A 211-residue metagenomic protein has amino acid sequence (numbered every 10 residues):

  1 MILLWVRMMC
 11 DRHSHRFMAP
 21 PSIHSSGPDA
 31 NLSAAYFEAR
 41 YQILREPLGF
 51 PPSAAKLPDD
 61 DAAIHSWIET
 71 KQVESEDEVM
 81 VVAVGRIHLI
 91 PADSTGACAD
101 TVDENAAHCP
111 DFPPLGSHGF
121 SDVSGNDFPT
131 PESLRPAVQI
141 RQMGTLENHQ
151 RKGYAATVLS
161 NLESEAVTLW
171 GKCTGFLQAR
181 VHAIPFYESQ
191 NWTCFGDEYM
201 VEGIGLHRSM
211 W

Functional and structural regions predicted by a protein language model:
W5-V82, L89, S94, C98-H108: Short amphipathic alpha-helix that is part of the acyltransferase structural core
P52-K56, D127-T130, G196-D197: Short, P/G- and charge-enriched loop/turn segments at secondary-structure junctions
D61-H65, G205-M210: Short hydrophobic/aromatic beta-strand or adjacent loop that forms the aromatic wall/cage of a ligand/substrate-binding
W67, E76-I90, C98-T101, P113-T130 (+2 more regions): Conserved beta-strand in the GNAT
R141, Q150, P185-F186: Acidic/histidine-enriched, beta-strand-rich ligand/metal-binding domains
T145, R151-S164: Conserved acetyl-CoA-binding loop-helix of GNAT-fold acetyltransferases
A166-R180: Conserved GNAT acetyl-CoA-binding A-motif
T174-Q178, E188, T193-S209: Conserved catalytic-core motifs of GNAT/GCN5-like acyltransferases
